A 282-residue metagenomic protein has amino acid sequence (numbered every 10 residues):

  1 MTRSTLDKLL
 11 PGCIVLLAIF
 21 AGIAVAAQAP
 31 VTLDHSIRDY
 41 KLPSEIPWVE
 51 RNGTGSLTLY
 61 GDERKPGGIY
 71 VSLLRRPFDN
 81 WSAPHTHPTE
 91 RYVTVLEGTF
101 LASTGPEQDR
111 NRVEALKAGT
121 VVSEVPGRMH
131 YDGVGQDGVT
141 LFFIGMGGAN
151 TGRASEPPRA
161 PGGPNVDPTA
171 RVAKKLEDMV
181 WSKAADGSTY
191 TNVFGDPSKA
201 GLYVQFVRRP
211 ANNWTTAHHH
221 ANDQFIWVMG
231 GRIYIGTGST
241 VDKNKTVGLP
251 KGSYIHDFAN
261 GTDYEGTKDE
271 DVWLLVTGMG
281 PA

Functional and structural regions predicted by a protein language model:
T2-I14: Bacterial N-terminal signal peptides that target proteins for export
G12-G22: Bacterial N-terminal signal peptides
A27-Y70, R153-Y203: A short, N-terminal "cap"/entry segment at the start of jelly-roll beta-barrel domains of the cupin/DSBH fold
Y70-H87, P126, Y203-H220: Conserved short histidine dyad/triad with adjacent acidic residue
P77-F78, H87-E107, P210-N213, H220-T240: Glycine- and acidic-residue-biased ligand/ion/polar-headgroup-sensing regions
S82-P84, L101-S103, E124, M129-G135 (+4 more regions): Short beta-strand His + acidic residue motifs that chelate non-heme Fe in jelly-roll/DSBH and cupin folds
P106-G127, S239-N260: Short acidic-glycine-tyrosine-enriched beta hairpin
P126-N150, A259-A282: Ligand-binding loop in jelly-roll beta-barrel domains
